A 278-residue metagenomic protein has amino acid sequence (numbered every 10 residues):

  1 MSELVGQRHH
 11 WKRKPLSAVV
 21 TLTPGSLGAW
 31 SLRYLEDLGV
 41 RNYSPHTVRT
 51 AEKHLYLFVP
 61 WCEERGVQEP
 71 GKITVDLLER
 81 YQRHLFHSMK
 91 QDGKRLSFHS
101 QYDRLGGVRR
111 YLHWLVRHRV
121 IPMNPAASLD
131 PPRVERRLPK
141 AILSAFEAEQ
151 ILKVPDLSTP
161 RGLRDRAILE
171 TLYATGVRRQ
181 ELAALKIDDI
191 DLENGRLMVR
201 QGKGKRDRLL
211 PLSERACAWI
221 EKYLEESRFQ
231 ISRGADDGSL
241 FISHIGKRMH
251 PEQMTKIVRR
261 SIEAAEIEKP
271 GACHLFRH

Functional and structural regions predicted by a protein language model:
M1-H278: Conserved catalytic core of the tyrosine transesterase superfamily
